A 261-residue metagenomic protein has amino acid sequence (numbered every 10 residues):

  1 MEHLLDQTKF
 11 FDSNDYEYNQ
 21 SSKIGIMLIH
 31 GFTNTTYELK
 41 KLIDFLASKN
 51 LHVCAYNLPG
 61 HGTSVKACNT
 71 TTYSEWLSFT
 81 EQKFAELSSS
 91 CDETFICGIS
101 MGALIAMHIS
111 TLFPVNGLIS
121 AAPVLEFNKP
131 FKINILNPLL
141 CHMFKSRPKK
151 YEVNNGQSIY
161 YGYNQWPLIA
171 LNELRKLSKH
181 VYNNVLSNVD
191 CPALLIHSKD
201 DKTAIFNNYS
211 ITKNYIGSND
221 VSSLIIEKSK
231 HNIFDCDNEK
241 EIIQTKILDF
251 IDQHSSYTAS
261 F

Functional and structural regions predicted by a protein language model:
T33-I43: The serine-hydrolase catalytic nucleophile loop
L42, C191, I205-N214: Short alpha-helix in the alpha/beta-hydrolase fold that links the catalytic acid
A47-V65: Conserved alpha/beta-hydrolase
G98-G102, A106: Gly/Ala-rich beta-loop-alpha elbow adjacent to hydrolase catalytic centers
I119-K129: Active-site nucleophile loop of the alpha/beta-hydrolase fold
V189, L195-H197, D201: Short beta-strand/loop motif that positions the catalytic acidic residue of the alpha/beta-hydrolase fold
S210, N214-N232: Catalytic histidine neighborhood in serine/cysteine hydrolases with alpha/beta-hydrolase-type architecture
S229-E241: Catalytic histidine-centered segment of alpha/beta-hydrolase-like enzymes
